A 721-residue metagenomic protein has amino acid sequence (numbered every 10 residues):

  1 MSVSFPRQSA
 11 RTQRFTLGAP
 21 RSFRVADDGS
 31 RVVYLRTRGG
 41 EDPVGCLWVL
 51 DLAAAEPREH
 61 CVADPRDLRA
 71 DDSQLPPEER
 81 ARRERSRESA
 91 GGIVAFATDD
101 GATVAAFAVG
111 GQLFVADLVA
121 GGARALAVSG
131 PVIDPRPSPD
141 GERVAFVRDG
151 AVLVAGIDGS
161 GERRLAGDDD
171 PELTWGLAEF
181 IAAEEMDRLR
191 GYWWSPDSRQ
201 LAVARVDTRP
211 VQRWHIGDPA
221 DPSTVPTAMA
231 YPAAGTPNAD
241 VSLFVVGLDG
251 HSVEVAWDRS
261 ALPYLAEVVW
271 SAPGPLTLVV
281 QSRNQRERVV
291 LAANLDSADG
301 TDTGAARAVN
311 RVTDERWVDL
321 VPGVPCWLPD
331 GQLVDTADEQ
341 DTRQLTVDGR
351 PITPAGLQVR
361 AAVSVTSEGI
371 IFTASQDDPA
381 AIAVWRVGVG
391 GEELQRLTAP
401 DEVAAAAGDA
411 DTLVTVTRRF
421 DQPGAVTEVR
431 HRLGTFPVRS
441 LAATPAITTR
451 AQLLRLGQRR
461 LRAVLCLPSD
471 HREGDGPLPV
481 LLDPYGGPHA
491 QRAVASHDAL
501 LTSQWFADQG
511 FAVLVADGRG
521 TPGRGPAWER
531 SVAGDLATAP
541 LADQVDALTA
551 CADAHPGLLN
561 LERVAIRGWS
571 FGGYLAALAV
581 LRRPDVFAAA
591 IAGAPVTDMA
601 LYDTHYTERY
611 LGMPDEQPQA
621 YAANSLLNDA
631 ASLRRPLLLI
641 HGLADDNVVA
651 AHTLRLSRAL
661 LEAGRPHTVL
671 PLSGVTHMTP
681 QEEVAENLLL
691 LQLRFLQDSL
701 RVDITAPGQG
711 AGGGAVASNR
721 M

Functional and structural regions predicted by a protein language model:
M1-R396, D401-A404, A711-M721: Beta-propeller folds
A407-M721: Serine-hydrolase catalytic core recognition
